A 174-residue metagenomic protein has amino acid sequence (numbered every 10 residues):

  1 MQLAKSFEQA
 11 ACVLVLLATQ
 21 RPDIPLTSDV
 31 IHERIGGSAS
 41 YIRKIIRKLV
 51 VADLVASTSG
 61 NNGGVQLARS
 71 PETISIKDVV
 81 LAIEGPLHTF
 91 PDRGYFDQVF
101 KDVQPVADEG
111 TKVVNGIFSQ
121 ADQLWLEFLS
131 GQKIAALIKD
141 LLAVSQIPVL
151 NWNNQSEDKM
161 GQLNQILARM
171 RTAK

Functional and structural regions predicted by a protein language model:
M1-L14: Short alpha-helical segments that sit at the start of domains
L26-G36: A short alpha-helical element within helix-turn-helix/winged-helix DNA-binding domains across DNA-binding proteins
S40: Key DNA-contact positions within bacterial/archaeal DNA-binding proteins
I45-A52: Basic amphipathic alpha-helical segments that dock to polyanions
D53-A68: Beta-hairpin "wing" of winged helix-turn-helix
P71-D97, N115: Conserved segment of winged-helix/HTH DNA-binding domains
Y95-K174: C-terminal regulatory/oligomerization modules of transcriptional regulators
